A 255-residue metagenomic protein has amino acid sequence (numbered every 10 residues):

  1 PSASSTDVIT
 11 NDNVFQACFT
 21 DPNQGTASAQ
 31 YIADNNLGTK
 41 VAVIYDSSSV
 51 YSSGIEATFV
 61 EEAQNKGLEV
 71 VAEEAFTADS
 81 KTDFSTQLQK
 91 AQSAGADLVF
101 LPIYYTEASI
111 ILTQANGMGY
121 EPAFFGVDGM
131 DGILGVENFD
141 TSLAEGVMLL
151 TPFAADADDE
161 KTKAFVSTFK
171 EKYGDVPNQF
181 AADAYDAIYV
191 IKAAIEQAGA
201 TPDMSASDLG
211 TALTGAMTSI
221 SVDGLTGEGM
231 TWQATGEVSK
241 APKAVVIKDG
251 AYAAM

Functional and structural regions predicted by a protein language model:
P1-M255: Extracytosolic ligand-binding ectodomains
